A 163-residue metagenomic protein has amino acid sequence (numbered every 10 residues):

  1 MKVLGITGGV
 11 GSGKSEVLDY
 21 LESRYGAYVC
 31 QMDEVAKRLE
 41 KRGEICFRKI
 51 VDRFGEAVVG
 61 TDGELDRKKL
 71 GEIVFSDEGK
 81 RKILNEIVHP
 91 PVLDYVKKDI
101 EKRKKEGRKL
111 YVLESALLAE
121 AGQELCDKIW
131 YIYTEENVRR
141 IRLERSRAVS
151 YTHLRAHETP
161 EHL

Functional and structural regions predicted by a protein language model:
I6: Hydrophobic anchor at the beta1->P-loop junction of P-loop NTPases
G9: P-loop (Walker A) phosphate-binding loop of NTP-binding proteins
S12: ATP-binding Walker
S15: Walker A/P-loop
K37-R108: ATP-dependent small-molecule kinase phosphotransfer cores that center on conserved nucleotide phosphate-binding segments
K97-K104, L110-R142: ATP-dependent NMP and nucleoside kinases share a basic, alpha-helical "lid"
T152-E161: Conserved small/polar residues in nucleotide/adenosyl-binding loops
